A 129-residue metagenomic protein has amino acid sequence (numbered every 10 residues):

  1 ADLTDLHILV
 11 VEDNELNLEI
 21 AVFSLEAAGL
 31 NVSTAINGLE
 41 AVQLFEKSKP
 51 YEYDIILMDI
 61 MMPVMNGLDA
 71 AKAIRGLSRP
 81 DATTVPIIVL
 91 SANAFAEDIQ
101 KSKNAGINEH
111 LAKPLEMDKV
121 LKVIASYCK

Functional and structural regions predicted by a protein language model:
A1-K129: C-terminal compact regulatory domains
